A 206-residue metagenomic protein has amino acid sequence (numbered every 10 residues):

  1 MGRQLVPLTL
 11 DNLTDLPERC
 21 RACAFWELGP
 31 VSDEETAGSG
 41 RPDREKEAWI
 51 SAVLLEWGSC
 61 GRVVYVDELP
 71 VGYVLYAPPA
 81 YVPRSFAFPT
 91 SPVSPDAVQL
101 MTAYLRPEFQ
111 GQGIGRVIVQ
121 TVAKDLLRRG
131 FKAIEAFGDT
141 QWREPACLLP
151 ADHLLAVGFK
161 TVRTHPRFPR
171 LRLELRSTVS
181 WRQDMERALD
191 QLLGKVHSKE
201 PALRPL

Functional and structural regions predicted by a protein language model:
M1-E35: Conserved N-terminal entry element of GNAT/NAT acetyltransferase domains
L16-R21, R62, Y73, A103 (+3 more regions): Ligand-binding pocket scaffold of soluble enzyme catalytic domains
G40, A52-S59, Y65, L69-T102: Conserved acyl-donor/pantetheine-binding loop and adjacent beta-alpha core of acyl/acetyltransferases and related
P42-A48: Short Pro/Gly-enriched beta-strand edge/turn motifs at strand-loop
T102-L105, G111-L127: Conserved acetyl-CoA-binding loop-helix of GNAT-fold acetyltransferases
V119, L126-P145: Conserved GNAT acetyl-CoA-binding A-motif
F137, A151, L155-R172: Conserved catalytic-core motifs of GNAT/GCN5-like acyltransferases
C147, R163-L206: C-terminal "cap" of GNAT-fold acetyltransferases
